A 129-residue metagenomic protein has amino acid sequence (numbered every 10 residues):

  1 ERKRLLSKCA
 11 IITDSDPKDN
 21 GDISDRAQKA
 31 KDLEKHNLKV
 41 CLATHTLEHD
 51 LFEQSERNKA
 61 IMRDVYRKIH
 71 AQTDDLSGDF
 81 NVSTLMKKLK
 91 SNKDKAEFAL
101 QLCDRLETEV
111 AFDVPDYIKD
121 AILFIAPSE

Functional and structural regions predicted by a protein language model:
E1-E129: Acidic, divalent-metal-binding catalytic cores of TOPRIM and closely related two-metal-ion phosphodiester/pyrophosphate
